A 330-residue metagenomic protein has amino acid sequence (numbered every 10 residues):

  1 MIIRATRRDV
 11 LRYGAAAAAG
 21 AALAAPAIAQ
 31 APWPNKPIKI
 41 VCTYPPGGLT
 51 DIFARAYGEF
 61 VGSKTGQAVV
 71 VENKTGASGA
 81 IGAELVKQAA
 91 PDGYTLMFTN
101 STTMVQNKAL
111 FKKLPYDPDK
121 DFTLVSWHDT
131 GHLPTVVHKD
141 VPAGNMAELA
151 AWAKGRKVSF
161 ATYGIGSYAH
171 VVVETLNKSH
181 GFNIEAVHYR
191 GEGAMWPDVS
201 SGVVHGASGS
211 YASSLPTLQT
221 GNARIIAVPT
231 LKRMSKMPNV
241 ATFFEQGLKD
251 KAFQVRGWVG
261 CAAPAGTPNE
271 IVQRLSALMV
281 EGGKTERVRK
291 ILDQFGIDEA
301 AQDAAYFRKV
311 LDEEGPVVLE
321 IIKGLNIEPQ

Functional and structural regions predicted by a protein language model:
M1-I28: N-terminal secretory signal peptides
A29-K120, K157, I165, F182-H205 (+3 more regions): N-terminal (or domain-start) structured segment
Q30, D121-V125, E245-F253: Short beta-strand/turn micro-motifs at beta-sheet edges
N35-P37, N269-Q330: An extracytoplasmic/periplasmic, membrane-proximal ligand-sensing/linker region
I38-I40, G47, A54, V71 (+12 more regions): Residue-level signal for nonpolar/aromatic packing positions in well-ordered secondary structure
Q88-Y94, A109-A194, F243, W258-I291: Hinge/capping helix and adjacent helix->loop/strand transition within the periplasmic-binding protein
T102-K113, E174-S179, G206-V240: A ligand-binding cleft/hinge motif common to bilobed small-molecule-binding domains
S214-G283, E313-P316: C-terminal lobe and pocket-closing loops of periplasmic/extracytoplasmic Venus-flytrap solute-binding proteins
